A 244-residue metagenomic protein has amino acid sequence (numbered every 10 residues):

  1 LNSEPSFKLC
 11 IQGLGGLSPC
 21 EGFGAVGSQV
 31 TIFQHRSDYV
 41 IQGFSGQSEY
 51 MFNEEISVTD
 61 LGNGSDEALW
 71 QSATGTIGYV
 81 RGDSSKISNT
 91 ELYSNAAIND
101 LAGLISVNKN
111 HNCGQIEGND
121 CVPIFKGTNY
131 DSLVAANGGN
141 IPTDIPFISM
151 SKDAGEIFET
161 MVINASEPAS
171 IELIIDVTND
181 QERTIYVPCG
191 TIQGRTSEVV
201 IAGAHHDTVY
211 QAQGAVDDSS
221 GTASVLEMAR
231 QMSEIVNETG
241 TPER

Functional and structural regions predicted by a protein language model:
L1-I77, R81-K86: Noncatalytic luminal/extracellular "stalk/propeptide" segments of secretory-pathway proteins
N2-P5, G240-R244: Short, intrinsically disordered, charge-balanced linker/junction segments flanking boundaries in proteins
G13-L14, A25, N108-S149, E182: Surface-exposed loop and adjacent secondary-structure segments within mature catalytic domains
Q42-S65, V134-A215, E227-R230, E234-P242: Soluble metallo-hydrolase cores and metallopeptidase-like ectodomains found primarily in the secretory/periplasmic
N63-Q115: A conserved hydrophobic secondary-structure block that centers on an alpha-helix together with its immediately flanking
A73-G78, N99-G103, E167, T196-V200 (+1 more regions): Loop/turn elements at helix/coil->beta-strand transitions in domains of secreted/extracellular proteins
S85-S88, Y210-A223: Gly/Ser-rich catalytic serine loop of serine hydrolases
T90, S94, I98-N99, E156 (+2 more regions): Solvent-exposed, polar/charged alpha-helical surfaces in well-ordered, non-transmembrane soluble domains, broadly
